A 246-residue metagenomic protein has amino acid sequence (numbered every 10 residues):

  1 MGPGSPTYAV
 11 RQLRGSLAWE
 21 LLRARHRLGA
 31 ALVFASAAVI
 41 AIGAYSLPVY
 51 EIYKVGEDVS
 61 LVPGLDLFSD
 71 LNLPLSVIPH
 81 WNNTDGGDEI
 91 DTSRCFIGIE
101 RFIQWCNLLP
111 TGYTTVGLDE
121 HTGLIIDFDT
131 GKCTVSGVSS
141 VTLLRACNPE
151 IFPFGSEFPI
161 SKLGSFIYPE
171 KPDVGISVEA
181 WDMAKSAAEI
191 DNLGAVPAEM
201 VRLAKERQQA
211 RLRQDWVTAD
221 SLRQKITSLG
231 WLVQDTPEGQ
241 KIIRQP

Functional and structural regions predicted by a protein language model:
M1-A31: Flexible gly/pro-rich beta->alpha loop and the following alpha-helix that scaffold active-site loops
G2-P3, A35, P79, L118: Short His-Asn-centered micro-motif
P6-T7, V39-I42, G123-I125: Short, active-site-adjacent cap segments at secondary-structure transitions
A18, G98-R101, L203: Amphipathic coiled-coil/heptad-repeat helices and related helical stalk/stem segments that mediate oligomerization
L22-S46: Catalytic nucleophile loop
A31, T114, L232: Residue-level detector of anion-binding/catalytic polar loops
L47-P48, I52-A188: C-terminal and late-domain segments of enzyme folds
W181-P246: Structural preference for alpha-helix termini/caps and helix-kink/transition segments
